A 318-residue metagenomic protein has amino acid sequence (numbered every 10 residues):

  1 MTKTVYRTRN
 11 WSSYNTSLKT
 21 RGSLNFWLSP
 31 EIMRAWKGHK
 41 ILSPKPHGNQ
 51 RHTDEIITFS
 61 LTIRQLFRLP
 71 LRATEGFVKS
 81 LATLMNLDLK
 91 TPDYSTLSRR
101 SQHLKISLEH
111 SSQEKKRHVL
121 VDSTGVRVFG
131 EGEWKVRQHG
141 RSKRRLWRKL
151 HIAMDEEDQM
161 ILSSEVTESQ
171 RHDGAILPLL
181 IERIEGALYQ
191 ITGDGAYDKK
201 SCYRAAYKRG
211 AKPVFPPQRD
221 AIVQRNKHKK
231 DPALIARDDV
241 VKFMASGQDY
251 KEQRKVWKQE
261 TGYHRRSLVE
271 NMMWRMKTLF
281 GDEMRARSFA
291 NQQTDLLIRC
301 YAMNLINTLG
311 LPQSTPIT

Functional and structural regions predicted by a protein language model:
M1, Q113, I184-E185, Q259-T261: Short hydrophobic "helix-edge" motifs at membrane interfaces and signal-peptide entry regions
M1-P46: Basic, low-complexity segments
T2, D54-T58, T62-L66, R254-T318: Basic, amphipathic alpha-helical segments enriched in Lys/Arg and hydrophobic/aromatic residues
T2-R7, G195-K277: Helix-centered, glycine/charged polyanion-binding patches within enzymatic domains that contact phosphate-containing
W11, W27, M33-W36, W134 (+3 more regions): Tryptophan-centered motif/residue detector
I41-T58, L66-R72, G76, S80 (+5 more regions): Polybasic low-complexity intrinsically disordered regions
